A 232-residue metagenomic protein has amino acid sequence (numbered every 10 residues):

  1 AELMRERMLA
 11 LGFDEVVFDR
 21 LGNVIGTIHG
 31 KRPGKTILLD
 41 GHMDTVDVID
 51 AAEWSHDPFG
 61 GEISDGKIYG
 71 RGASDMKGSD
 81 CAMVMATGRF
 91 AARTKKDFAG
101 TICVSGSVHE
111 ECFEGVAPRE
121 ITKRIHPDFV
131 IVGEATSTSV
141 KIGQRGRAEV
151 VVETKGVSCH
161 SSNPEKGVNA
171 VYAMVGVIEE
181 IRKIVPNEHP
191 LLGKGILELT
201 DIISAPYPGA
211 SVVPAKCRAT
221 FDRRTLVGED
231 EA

Functional and structural regions predicted by a protein language model:
A1, I142, V151-A232: Metal-dependent amide/peptide-bond hydrolase catalytic core, centered on the "pita-bread" metallohydrolase fold
A1-I49, K216-T220: N-terminal helical capping/dimerization or prosegment-like subdomains of hydrolases acting on amide or phosphate bonds
V16, G26, G61-I63, L199-I202: A structural signal for short hydrophobic beta-strand segments in well-ordered beta-sheet cores
F18-D19, C112-F113, G133, T200-S204: Short gly/ser/thr-rich secondary-structure transition/capping motifs
I25, D40, A99, C103 (+2 more regions): Beta-strand secondary-structure signal
G34-C103: Active-site metal-coordination/substrate-binding segment of hydrolases, especially metallo-dependent peptidases
I37-L39, I131, V157: Residue-level marker for buried hydrophobic side chains located in beta-strands that build the well-ordered beta-sheet
M76-R145, E149: Acidic/histidine-rich catalytic neighborhood of metal-dependent amide-processing enzymes
